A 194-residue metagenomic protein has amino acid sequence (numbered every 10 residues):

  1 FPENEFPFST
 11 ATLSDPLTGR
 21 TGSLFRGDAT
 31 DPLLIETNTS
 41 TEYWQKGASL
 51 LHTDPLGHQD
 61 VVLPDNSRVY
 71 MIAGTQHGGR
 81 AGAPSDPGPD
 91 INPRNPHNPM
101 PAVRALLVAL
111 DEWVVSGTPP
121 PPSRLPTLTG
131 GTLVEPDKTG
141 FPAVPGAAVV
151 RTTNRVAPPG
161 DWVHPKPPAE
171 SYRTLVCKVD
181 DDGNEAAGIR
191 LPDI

Functional and structural regions predicted by a protein language model:
F1-I194: C-terminal His-loop and adjacent cap/lid subdomain of alpha/beta-hydrolase
